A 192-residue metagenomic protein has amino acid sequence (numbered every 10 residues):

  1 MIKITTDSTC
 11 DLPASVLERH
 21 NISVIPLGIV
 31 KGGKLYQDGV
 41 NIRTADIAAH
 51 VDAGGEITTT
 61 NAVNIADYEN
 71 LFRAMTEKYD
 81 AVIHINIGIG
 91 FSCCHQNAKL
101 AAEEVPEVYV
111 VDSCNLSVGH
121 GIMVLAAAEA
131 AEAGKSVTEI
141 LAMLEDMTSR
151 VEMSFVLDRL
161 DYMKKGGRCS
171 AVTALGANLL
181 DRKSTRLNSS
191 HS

Functional and structural regions predicted by a protein language model:
M1-K3, A81: Residues that mark the start of a beta-strand
K3, T9-S23, L27-G28, G90 (+2 more regions): Mixed-charge interfacial surface used for oligomerization/domain docking and macromolecular partner engagement
K3-N64: N-terminal glycine-rich anion-binding loop in soluble enzyme alpha/beta folds
L35, E56, N86, N115 (+1 more regions): Conserved short-loop catalytic and cofactor-binding motifs
A53, Y79-H84, A102-S113: Glycine/charged-rich beta-loop-alpha catalytic/anionic-binding loops adjacent to active sites
G54-E56, A62-N97, L141, T148-S149: Glycine-rich phosphate- or other oxyanion-binding loops that anchor nucleotides, phosphorylated ligands
